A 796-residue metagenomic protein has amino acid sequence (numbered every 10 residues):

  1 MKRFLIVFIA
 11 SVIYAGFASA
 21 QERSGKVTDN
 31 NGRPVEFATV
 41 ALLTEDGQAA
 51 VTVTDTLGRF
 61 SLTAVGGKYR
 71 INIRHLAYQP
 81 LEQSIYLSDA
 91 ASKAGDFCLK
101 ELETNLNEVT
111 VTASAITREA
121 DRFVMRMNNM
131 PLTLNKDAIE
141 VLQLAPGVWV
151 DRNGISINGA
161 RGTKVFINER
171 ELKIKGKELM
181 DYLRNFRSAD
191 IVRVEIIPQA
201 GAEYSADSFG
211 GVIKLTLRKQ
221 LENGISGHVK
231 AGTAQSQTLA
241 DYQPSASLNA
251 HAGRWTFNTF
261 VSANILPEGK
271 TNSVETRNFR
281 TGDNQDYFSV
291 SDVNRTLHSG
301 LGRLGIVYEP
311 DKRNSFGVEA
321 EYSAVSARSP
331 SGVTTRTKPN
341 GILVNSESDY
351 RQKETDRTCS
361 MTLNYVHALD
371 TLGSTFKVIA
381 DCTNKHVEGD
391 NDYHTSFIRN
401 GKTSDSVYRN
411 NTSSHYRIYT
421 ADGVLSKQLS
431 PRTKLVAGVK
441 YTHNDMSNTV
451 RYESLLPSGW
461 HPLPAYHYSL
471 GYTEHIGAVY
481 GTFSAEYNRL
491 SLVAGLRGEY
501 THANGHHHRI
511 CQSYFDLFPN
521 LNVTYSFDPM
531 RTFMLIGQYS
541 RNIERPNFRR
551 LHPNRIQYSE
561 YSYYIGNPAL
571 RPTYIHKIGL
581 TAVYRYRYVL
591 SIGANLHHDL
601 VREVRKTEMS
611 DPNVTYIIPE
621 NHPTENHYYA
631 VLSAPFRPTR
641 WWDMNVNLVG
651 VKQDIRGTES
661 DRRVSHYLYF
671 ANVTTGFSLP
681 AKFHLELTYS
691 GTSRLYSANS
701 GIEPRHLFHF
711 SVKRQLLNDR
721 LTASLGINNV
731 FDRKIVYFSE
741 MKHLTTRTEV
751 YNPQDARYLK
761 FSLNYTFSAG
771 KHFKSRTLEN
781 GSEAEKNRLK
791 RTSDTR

Functional and structural regions predicted by a protein language model:
A41-L43, R74-Y78, S92-P131, V150-R152 (+4 more regions): Short, acidic, small-residue-rich periplasmic hinge/interaction motif at the N-terminus of Gram-negative outer-membrane
E45-R59: Short, acidic Ser/Thr/Gly-rich low-complexity loop/linker segments typical of extracellular and cell-surface proteins
A94-C98, E108, A138-V141, L179-L183 (+2 more regions): N-terminal periplasmic accessory domains that precede and gate Gram-negative outer-membrane beta-barrel machines
L144, E171-P198: Short acidic/polar hinge/loop motifs at secondary-structure boundaries that mediate gating or recognition
T216-A231, T271, E275, F288 (+10 more regions): Surface-exposed extracellular loop regions of Gram-negative outer-membrane beta-barrel proteins
L301-V325, Y350-H508, D528, M534 (+2 more regions): Face-selective signature of the C-terminal outer-membrane beta-barrel domain
I418-D422, Y466-Y468, R571, K577 (+3 more regions): Outer membrane beta-barrel strand-and-loop segments of large Gram-negative receptors, especially TonB-dependent
Y468-E474, I543-S591, L596-H598, T615-Y628 (+3 more regions): Outer-membrane beta-barrel signature, preferentially recognizing the C-terminal barrel domain of Gram-negative
